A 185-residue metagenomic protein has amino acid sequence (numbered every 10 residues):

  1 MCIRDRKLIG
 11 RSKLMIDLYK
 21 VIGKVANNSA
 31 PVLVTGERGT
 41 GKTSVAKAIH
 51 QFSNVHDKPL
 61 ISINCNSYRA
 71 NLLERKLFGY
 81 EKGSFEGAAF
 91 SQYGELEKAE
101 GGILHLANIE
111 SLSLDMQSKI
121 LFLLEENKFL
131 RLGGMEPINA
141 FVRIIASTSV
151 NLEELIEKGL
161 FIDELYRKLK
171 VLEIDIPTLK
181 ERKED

Functional and structural regions predicted by a protein language model:
M1-I3, L77: Short, small-residue-biased leader/transition segments that mark boundaries at the very start of proteins
R4, R11-I16, K20-N27, P31 (+4 more regions): Nucleotide-binding/hydrolysis machinery
V32, A48, S67-F78, S91-E126 (+3 more regions): Conserved AAA+/SF3 P-loop NTPase catalytic/coupling segment centered on the Walker-B
E37: P-loop (Walker A) phosphate-binding loop of NTP-binding proteins
G41: Conserved glycine(s) of the Walker
Q51-L60, R69, K82-S84, N127-K128: Post-Walker A helix-loop "phosphate-sensing" segment adjacent to the P-loop in P-loop NTPases
